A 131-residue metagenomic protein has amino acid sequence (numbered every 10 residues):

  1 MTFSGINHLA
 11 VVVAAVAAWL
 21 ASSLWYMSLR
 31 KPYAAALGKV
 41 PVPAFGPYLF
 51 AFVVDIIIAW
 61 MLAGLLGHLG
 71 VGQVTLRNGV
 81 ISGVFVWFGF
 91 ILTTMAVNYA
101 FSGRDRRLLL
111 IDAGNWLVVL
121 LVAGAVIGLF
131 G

Functional and structural regions predicted by a protein language model:
M1-G131: Juxtamembrane/disordered regions of integral membrane proteins
